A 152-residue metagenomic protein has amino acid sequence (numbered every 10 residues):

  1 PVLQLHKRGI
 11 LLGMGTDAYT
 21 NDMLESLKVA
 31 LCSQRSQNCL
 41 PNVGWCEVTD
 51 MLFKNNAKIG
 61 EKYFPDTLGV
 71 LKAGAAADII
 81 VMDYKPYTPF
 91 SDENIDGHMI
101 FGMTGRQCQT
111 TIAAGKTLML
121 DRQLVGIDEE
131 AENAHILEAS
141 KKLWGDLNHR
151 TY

Functional and structural regions predicted by a protein language model:
V2-P86, I100-T104: His/Asp/Glu-enriched, well-ordered alpha-helical/loop segment that forms or immediately abuts the divalent-metal
L52-Y152: Active-site microenvironment of metallo-dependent hydrolases
